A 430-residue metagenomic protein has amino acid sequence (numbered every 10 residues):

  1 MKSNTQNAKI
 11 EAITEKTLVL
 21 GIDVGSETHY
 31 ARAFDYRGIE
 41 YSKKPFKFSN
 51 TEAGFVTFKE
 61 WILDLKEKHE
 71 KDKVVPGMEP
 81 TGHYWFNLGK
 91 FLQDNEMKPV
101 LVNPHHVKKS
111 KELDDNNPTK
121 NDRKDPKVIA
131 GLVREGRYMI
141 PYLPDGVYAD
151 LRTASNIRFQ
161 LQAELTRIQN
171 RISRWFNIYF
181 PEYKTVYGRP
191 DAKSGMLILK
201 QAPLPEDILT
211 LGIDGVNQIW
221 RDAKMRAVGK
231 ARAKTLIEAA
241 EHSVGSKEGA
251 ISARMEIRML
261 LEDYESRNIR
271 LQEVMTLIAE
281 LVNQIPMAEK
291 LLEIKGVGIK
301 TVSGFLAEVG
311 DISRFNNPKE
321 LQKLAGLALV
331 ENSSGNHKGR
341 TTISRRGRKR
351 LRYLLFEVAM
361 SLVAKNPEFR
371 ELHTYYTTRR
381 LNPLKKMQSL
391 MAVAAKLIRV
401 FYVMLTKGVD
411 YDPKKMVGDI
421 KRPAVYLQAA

Functional and structural regions predicted by a protein language model:
M1-A430: A detector of single, family-specific signature residues that are central to catalytic or substrate-handling motifs
